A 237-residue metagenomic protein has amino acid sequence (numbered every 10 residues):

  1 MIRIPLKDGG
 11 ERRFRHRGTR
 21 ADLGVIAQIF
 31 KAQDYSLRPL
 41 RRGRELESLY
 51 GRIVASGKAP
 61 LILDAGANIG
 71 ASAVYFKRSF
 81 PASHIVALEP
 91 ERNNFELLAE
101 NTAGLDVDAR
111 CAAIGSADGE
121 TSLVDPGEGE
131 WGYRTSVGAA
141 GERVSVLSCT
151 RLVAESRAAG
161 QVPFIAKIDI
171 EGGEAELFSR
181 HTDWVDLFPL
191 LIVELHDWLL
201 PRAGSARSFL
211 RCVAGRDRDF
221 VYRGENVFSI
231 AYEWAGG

Functional and structural regions predicted by a protein language model:
M1-G237: Phosphate/nucleotide-binding beta-alpha loop and adjacent structural elements of enzyme active sites
